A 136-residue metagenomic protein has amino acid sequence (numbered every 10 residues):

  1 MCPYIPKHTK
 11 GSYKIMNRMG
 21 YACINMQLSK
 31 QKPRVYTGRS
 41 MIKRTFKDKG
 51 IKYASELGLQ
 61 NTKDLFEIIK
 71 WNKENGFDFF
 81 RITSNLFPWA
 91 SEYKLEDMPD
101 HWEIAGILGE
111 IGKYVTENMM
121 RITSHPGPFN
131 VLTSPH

Functional and structural regions predicted by a protein language model:
C2-R121, N130-P135: Alpha/beta catalytic barrel-like cores
H125: Conserved, mostly hydrophobic/aromatic
